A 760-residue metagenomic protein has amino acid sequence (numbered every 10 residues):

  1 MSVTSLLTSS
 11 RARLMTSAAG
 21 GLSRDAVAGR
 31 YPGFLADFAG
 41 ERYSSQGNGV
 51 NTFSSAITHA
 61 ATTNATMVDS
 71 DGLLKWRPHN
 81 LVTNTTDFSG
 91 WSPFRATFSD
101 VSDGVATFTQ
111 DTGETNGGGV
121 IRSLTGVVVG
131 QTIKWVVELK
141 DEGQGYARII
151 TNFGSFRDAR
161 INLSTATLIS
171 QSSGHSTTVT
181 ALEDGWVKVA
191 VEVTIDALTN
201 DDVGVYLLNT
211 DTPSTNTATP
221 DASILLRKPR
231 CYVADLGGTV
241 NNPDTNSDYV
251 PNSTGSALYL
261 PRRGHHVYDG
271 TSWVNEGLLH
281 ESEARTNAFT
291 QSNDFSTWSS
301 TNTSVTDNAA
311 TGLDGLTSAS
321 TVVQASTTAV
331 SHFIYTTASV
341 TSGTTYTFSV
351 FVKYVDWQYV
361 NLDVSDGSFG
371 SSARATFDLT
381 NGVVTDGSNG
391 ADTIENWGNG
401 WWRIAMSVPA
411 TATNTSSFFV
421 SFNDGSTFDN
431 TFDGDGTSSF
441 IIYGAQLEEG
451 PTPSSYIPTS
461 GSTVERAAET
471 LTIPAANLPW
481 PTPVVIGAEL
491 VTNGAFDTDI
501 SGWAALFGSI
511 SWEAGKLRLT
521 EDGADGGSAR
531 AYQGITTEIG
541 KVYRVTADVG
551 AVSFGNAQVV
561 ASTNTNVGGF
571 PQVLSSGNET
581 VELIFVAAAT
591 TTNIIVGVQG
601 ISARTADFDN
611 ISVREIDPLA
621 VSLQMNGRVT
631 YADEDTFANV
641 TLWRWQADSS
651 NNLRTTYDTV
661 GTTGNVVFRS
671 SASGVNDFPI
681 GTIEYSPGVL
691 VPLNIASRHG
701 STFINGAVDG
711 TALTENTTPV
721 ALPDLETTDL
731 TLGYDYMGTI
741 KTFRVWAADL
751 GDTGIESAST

Functional and structural regions predicted by a protein language model:
S2-T760: Glycine- and acidic residue-enriched flexible segments with recurrent GG/GxG motifs
